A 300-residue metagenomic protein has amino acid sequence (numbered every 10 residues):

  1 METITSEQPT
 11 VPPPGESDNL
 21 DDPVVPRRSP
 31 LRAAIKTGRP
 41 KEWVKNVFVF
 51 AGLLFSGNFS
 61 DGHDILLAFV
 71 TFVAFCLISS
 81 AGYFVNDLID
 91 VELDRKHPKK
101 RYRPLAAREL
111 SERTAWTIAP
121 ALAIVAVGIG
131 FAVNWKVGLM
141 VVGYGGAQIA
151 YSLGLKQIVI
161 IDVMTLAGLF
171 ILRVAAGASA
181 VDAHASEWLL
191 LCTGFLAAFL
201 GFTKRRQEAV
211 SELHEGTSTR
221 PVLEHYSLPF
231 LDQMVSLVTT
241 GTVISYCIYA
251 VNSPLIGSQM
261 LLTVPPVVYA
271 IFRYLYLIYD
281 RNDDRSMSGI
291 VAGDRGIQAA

Functional and structural regions predicted by a protein language model:
M1-I35, L153, I171-A300: C-terminal membrane-associated helical module and adjoining short loops/tails
M1-R95, R108-A121: Topogenic membrane-insertion module of multi-pass membrane proteins
A34-K41, P104-A115, A132-V137, L155-V163 (+2 more regions): Short, amphipathic, aromatic/basic-enriched membrane-interface segments that mark the entry/exit of transmembrane
K45-L66, L155-E187: Long, highly hydrophobic alpha-helical transmembrane signal-anchor segments
V47, V91, K96-V141, E187-A197 (+2 more regions): Multi-pass membrane catalytic core of lipid/isoprenoid biosynthesis enzymes
V47-A51, F69-S80, T117-G128, A132 (+6 more regions): Generic alpha-helical transmembrane segments of integral inner-membrane proteins, especially permease/transport modules
H63-A68, W135-V141, V159-I161, H184-L190 (+1 more regions): Short, aromatic-rich membrane-interface segments at the entry and exit of alpha-helical transmembrane domains
I78-A106, L155, I161, F202-V210 (+1 more regions): Acidic (Asp/Glu-rich) catalytic motifs at the cytosolic membrane interface
